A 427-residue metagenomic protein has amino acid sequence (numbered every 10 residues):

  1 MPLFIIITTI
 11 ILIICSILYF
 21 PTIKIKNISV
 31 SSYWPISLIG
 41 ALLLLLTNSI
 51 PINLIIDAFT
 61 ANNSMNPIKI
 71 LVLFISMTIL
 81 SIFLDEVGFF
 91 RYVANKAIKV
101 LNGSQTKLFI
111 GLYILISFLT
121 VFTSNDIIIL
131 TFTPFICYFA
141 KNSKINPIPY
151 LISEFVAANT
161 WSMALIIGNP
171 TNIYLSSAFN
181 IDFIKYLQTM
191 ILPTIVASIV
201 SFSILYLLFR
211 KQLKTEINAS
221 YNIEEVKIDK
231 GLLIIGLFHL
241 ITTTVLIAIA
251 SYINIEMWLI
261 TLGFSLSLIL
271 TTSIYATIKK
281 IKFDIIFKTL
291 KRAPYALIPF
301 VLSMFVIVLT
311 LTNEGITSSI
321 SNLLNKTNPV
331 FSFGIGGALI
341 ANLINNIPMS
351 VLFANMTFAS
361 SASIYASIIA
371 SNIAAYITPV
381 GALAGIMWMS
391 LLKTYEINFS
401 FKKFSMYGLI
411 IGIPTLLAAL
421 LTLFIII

Functional and structural regions predicted by a protein language model:
M1, F139-Q212, E216-I228, I234 (+2 more regions): Membrane-core helix-loop-helix motifs of multi-pass transport proteins
M1-I82, E86, L192-S198, F202-N313 (+1 more regions): Hydrophobic transmembrane alpha-helices of multi-pass small-molecule transporters
I7-I17, N53-L54, N102, T131-P147 (+6 more regions): Hydrophobic alpha-helical transmembrane segments
I56-I145, F283, A296-S360: Membrane-embedded alpha-helical segments and adjacent helix-loop junctions characteristic of multi-pass solute
M77-D85, G103-S104, L115-N125, A157-L165 (+4 more regions): Helix-loop-helix module between adjacent transmembrane segments
G111, L115, V156, I191-L192 (+7 more regions): Hydrophobic residues within alpha-helical transmembrane segments of multi-pass solute transporters/permease subunits
N125-F132, I152-S153, I260-G263, I377 (+1 more regions): Hydrophobic alpha-helical membrane segments of integral membrane proteins
I129-L130, F179-D182, Y365, I369 (+1 more regions): Alpha-helical transmembrane segments of multi-pass membrane proteins predominantly involved in bioenergetics
